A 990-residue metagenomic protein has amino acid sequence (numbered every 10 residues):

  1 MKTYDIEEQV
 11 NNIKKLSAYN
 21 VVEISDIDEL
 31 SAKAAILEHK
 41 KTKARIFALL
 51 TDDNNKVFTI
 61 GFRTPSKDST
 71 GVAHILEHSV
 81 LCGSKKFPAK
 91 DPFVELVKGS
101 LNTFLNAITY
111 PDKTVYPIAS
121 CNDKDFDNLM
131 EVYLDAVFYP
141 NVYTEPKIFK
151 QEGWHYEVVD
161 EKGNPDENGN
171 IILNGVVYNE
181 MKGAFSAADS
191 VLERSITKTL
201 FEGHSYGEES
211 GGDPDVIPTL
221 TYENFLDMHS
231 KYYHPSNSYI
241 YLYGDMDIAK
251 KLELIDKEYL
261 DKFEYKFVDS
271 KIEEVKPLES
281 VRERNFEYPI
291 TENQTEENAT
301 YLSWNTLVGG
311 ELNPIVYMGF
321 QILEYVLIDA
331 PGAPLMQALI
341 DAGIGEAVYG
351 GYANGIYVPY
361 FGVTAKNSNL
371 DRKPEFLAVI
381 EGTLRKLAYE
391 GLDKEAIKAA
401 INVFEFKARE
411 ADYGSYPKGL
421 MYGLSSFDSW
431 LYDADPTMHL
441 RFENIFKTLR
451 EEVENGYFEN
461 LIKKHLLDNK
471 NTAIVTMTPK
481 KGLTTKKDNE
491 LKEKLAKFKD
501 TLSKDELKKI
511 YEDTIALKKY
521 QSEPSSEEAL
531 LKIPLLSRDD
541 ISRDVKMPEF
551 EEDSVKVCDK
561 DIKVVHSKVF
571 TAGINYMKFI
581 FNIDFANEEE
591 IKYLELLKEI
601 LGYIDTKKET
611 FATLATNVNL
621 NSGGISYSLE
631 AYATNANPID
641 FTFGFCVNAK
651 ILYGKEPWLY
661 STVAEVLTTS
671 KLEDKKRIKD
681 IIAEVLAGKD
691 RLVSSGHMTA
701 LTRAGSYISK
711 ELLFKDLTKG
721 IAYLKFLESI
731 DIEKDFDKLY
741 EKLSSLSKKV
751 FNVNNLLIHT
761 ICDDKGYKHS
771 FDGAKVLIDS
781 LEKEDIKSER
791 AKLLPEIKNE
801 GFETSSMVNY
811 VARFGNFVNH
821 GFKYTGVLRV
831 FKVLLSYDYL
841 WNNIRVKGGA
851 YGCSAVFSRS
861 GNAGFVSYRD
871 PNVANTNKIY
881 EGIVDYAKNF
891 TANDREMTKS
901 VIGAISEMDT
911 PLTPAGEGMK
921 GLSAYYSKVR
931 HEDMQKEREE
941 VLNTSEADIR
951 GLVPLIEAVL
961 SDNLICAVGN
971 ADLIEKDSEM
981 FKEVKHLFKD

Functional and structural regions predicted by a protein language model:
K2-K15, P65, S79, G83-K86 (+6 more regions): Charge-rich, well-structured scaffold segments of protease-associated domains
K2-T59: Non-catalytic terminal extensions that flank enzyme cores
E38-D53, Q294-S303, E311-P314, Q337 (+4 more regions): Active-site-adjacent "gating/activation" loops or surface patches in catalytic cores
I46-L49, D227-K231, E283-N293, V564-H566 (+2 more regions): Short, surface-exposed beta-strand/loop micro-motifs that present aromatic residues
L50-L96, I315-L327, G573-N617, S661-V663 (+2 more regions): Active/ligand-binding-proximal structured segments within catalytic/core domains that scaffold catalytic residues
D261-L323, E796-I797, G801-F817: Loop-rich catalytic cores of soluble enzymes, especially ATP-dependent carboxylate-amine ligases and other
I315, K532-K556, G826-V827, K832: Glycine-rich active-site loop/lid that clamps phosphate-bearing ligands
